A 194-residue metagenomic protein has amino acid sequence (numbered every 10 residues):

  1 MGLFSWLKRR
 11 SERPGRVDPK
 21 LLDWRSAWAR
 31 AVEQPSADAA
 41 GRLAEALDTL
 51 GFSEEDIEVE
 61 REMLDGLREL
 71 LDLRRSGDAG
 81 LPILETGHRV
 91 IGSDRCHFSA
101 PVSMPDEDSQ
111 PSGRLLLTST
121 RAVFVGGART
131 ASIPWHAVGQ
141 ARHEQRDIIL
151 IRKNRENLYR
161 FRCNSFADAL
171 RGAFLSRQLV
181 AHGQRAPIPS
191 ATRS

Functional and structural regions predicted by a protein language model:
G2-R16, L21-E33, A37-S112: Anionic N-terminal interaction surfaces
L3-R10, G127-S194: Acidic, Ser/Thr- and proline-rich intrinsically disordered linker/docking segments of eukaryotic scaffolds
C96, L115, I148: A broad, low-specificity signal marking well-ordered, structured residues that form hydrophobic/aromatic
P101-E107, T120, K153-R155, C163-F166: Generic structural motif
E107-G127: Conserved beta-hairpin
